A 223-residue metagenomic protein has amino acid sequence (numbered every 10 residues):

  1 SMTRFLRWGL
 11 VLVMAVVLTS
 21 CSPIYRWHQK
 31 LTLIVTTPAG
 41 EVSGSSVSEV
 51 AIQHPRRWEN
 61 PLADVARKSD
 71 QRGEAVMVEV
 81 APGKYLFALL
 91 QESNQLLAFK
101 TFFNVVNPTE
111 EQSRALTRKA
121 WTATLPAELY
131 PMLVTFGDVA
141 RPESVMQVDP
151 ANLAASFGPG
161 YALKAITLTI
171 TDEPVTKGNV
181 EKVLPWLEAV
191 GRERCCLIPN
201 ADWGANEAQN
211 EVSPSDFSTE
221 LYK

Functional and structural regions predicted by a protein language model:
S1, A88, K164-L168: Generic hydrophobic, helix-prone segments enriched in Leu/Val/Ile
S1-G9: Bacterial N-terminal signal peptides that target proteins for export
G9-V17: Bacterial N-terminal signal peptides
I24-P38: Alpha-helical transmembrane signal-anchor/signal-peptide segments
Y25-Q29, K84-L89, D216-K223: Long hydrophobic alpha-helices with heptad-repeat/coiled-coil character
A39-L153, P159: Structured domain cores in non-transmembrane regions
M146-K223: Glycine-rich, aromatic-bearing surface loops/beta-hairpins
